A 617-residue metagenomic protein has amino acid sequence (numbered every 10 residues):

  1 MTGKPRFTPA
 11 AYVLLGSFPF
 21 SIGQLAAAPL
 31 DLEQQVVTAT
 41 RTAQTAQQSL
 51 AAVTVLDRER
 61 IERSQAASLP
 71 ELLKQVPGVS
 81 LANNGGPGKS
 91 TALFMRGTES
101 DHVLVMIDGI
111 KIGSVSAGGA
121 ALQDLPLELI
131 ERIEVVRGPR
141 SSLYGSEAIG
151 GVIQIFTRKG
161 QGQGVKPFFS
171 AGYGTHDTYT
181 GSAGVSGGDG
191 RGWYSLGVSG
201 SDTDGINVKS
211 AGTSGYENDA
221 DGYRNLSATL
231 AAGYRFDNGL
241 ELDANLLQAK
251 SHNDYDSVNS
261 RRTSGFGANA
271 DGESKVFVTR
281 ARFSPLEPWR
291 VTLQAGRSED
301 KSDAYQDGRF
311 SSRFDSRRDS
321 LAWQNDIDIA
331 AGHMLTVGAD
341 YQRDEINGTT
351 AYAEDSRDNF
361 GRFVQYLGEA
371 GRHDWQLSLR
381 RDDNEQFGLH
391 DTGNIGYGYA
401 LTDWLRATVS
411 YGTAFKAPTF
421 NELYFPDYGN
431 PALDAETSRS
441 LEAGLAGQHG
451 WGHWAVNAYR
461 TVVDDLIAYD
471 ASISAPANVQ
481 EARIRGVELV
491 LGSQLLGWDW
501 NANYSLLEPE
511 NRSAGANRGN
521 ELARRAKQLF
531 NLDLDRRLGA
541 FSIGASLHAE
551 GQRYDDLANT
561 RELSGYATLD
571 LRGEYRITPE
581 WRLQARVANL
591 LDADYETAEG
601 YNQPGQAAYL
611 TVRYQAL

Functional and structural regions predicted by a protein language model:
D31-S64, A92, S100: N-terminal periplasmic "start-of-domain" segments of outer-membrane beta-barrel proteins
P70, K74-I110, E131: Extracytoplasmic beta-strand/coil segments of soluble accessory domains associated with Gram-negative outer-membrane
I110-R137: Short acidic/polar hinge/loop motifs at secondary-structure boundaries that mediate gating or recognition
S141-S142, Q154, G160-G164, F168-G172 (+3 more regions): Periplasmic-side early beta-strands and strand-to-turn transitions of outer-membrane beta-barrels
R191-Y194, G239-L242, E287-L293, G332-L335 (+6 more regions): Repeated loop/turn-to-beta-strand initiation elements of outer-membrane beta-barrel proteins
E217, D221-D344, W454: Outer-membrane beta-barrel domain signature, strongest for Gram-negative TonB-dependent receptors and also present
R262-S284, F314-R317, E385-G388, A400 (+6 more regions): Outer-membrane beta-barrel signature, preferentially recognizing the C-terminal barrel domain of Gram-negative
A331, E369-D374, R460-V462, N478-A558 (+3 more regions): Gram-negative outer-membrane beta-barrel transporters
